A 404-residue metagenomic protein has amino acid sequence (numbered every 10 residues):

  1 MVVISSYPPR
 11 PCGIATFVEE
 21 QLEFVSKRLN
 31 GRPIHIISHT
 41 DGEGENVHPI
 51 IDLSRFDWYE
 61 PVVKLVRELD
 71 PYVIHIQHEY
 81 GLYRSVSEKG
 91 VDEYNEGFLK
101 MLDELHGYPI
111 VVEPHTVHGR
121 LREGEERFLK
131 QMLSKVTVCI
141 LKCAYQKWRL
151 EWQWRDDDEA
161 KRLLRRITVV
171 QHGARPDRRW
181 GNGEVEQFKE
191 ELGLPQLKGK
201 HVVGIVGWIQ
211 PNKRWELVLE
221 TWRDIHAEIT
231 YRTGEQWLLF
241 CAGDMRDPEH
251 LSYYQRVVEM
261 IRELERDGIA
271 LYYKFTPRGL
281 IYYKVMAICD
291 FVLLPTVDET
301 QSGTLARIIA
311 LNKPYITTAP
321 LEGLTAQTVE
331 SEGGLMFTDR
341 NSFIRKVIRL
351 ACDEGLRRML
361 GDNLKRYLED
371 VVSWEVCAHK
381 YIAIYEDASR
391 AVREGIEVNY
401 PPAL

Functional and structural regions predicted by a protein language model:
C12, C352-V392: A charged, aromatic-enriched C-terminal amphipathic alpha-helix characteristic of glycosyltransferases across folds
R122, S134-V169, A174-R179: A short, active-site helix/loop in glycosyltransferases that binds the activated sugar's phosphate group
R179-Q196: A short helix/loop element that forms part of the nucleotide-sugar donor recognition site in Leloir-type
P195-K213, L219-W222, L239-F240: Conserved donor-binding/catalytic core segment of Leloir-type glycosyltransferases
G243, L251-L280, S331: Nucleotide-activated donor-binding/catalytic signature segment of Leloir-type glycosyltransferases, i.e., the conserved
Y283-T300, K313: Acidic donor-binding loop of glycosyltransferase active sites
P314-A319: Short hydrophobic beta-strand element within catalytic cores of glycosyltransferases and related nucleotide-activated
E330-N341, V347-G355: Conserved acidic donor-binding segment of nucleotide-sugar-dependent glycosyltransferases
